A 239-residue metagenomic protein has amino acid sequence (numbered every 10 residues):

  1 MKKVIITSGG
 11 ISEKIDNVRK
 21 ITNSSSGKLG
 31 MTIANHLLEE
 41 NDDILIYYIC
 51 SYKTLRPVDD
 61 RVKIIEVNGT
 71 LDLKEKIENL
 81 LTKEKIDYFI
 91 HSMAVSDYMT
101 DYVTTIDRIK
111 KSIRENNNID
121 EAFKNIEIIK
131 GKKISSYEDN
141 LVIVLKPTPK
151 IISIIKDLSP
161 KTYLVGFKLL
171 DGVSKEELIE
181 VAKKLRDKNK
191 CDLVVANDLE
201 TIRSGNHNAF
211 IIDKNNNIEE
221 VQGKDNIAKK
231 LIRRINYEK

Functional and structural regions predicted by a protein language model:
M1-K239: A cross-family phosphate/adenosyl-ligand binding-site feature
